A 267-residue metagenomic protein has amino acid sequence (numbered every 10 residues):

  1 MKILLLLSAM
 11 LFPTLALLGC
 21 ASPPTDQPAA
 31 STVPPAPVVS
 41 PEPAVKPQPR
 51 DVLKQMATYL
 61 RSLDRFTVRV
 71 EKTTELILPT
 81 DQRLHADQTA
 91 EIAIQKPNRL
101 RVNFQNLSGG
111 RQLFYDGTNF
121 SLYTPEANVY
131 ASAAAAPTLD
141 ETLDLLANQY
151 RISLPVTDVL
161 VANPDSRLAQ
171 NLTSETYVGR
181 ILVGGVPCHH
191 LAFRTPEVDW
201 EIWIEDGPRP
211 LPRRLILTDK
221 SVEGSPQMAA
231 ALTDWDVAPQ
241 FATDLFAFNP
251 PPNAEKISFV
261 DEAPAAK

Functional and structural regions predicted by a protein language model:
M1-S8: Bacterial N-terminal signal peptides that target proteins for export
L18-G19: C-terminal motif of bacterial Sec signal peptides marking the signal peptidase cleavage site
S22-P23, A93-P155, S221-M228: An acidic-aromatic
S22-V38: Bacterial Sec signal peptide processing site at the extreme N-terminus
P37, P41-V129: N-terminal mature ectodomain segment of secretory-pathway/periplasmic proteins
A44-V52, Y123-P187, F193, N249-P252 (+1 more regions): Flexible, processing/modification-adjacent segments and terminal tails in exported/periplasmic/extracellular proteins
E71, S121, L168-A263: Gly/Pro-enriched, hydrophobic low-complexity segments that function as extracytoplasmic propeptides/linkers
